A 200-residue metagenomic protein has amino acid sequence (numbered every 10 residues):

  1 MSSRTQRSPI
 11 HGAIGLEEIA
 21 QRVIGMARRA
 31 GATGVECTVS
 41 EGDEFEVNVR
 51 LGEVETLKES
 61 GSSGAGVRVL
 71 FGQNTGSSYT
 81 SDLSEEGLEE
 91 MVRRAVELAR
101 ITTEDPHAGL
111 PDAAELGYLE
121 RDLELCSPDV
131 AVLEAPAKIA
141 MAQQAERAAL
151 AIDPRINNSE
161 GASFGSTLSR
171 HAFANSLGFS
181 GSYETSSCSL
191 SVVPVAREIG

Functional and structural regions predicted by a protein language model:
M1-G200: Active-site bordering "gate/hinge" segments that shape substrate access to catalytic or cofactor-binding pockets
